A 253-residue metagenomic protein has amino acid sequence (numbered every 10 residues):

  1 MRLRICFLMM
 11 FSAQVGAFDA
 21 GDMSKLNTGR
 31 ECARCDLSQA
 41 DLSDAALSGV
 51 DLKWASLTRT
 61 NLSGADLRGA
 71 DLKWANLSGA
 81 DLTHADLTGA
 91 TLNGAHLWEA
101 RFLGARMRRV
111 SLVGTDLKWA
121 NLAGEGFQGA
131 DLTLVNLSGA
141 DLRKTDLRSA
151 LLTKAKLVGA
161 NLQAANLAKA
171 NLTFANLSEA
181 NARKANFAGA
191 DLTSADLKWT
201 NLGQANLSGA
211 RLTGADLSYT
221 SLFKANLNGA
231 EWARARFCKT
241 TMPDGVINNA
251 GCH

Functional and structural regions predicted by a protein language model:
M1, A17-F18: Absolute protein N-terminus
M1-L8: Sec-dependent signal peptide recognition, specifically the positively charged N-region followed immediately by
L8-M9, R106: Residue-level detector of intrinsically disordered terminal segments
S12-Q14: N-terminal signal peptide c-region/cleavage motif recognized by signal peptidases
F18-H253: Tandem repeat scaffolds
